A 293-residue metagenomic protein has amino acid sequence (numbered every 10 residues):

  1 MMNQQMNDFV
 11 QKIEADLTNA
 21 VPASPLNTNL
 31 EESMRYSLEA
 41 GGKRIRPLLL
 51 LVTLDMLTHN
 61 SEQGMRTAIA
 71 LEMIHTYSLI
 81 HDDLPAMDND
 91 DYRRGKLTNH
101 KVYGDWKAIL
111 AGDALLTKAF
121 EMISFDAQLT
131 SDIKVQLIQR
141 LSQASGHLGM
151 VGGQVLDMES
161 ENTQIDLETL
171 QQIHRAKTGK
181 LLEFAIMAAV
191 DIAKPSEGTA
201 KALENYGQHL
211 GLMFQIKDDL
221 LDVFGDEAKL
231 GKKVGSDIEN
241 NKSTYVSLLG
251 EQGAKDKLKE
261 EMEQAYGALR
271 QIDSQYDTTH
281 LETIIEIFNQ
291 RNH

Functional and structural regions predicted by a protein language model:
M1-V21: N-terminal amphipathic/basic leader segments beginning at the initiator methionine
V21-I272, D277-N289: Mg2+-dependent prenyl diphosphate-binding active-site environment of isoprenoid biosynthetic enzymes
N292-H293: Short cytosolic juxtamembrane segments of multi-pass membrane proteins
